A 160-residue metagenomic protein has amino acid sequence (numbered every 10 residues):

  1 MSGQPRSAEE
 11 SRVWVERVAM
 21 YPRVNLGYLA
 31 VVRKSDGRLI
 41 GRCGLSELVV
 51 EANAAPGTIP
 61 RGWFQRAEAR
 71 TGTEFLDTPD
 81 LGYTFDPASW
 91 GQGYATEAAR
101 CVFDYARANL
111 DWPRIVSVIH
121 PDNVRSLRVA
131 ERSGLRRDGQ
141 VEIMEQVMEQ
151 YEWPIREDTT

Functional and structural regions predicted by a protein language model:
M1-A88, C101-Y105, N109, V118-H120 (+1 more regions): GNAT-family acyltransferases
T84, E97, R125: Short alpha-helical segment within the catalytic ATP-binding CA
G91-T96: Glycine-rich acyl-CoA binding loop
S117-L127: Conserved beta-strand-loop-alpha-helix junction that forms the acyl-donor binding cleft
A130: Conserved active-site tyrosine of GNAT-family acetyltransferases
